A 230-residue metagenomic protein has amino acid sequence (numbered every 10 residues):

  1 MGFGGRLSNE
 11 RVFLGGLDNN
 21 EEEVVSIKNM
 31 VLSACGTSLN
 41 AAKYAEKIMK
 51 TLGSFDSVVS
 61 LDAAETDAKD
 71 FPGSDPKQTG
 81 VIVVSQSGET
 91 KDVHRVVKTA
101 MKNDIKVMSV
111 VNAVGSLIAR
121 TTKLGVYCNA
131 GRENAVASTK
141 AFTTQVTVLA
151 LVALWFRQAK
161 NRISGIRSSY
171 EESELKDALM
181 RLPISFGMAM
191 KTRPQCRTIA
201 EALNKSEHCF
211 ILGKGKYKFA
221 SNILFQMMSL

Functional and structural regions predicted by a protein language model:
M1-V31, L124-L230: Active-site phosphate/pyrophosphate-binding segments
G2-V81, E89, M101-G115, K205-L230: Anionic-ligand anchoring segments at beta-strand to alpha-helix junctions in alpha/beta enzyme folds, i.e., glycine
G53-S54, V97-A100, R181-I184: N-terminal start-of-chain detector that recognizes signal peptides and the immediate post-cleavage beginning
A64, K69, H94-A153, R157: Glycine-rich, acidic loop regions that bind phosphate or pyrophosphate groups
T79-S85, R181-F186: Short, basic, glycine/proline-bearing loop/turn elements
S85-S87, A130: Short glycine-/small-residue-rich Rossmann-like dinucleotide-binding loops
